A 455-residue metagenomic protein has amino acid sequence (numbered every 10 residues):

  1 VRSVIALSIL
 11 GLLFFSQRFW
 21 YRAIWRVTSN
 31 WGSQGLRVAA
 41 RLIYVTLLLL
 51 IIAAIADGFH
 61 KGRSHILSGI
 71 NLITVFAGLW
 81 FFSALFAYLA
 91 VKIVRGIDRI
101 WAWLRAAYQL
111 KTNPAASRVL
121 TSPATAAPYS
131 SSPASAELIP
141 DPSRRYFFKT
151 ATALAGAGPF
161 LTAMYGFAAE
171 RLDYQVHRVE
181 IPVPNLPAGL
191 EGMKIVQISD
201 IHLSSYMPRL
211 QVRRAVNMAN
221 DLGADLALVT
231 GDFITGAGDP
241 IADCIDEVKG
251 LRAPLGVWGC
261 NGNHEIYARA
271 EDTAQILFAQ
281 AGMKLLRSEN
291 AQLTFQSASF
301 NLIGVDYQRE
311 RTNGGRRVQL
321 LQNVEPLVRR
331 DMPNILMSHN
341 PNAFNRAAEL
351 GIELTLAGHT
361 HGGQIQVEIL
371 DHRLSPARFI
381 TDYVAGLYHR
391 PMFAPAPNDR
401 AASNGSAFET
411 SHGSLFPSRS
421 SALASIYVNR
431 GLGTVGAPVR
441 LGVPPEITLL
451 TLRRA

Functional and structural regions predicted by a protein language model:
V1-R171, T410-S411, S418: Non-catalytic terminal accessory segments
Q175-A455: Soluble catalytic domains of enzymes that build or remodel membrane lipids, polysaccharides, and related
